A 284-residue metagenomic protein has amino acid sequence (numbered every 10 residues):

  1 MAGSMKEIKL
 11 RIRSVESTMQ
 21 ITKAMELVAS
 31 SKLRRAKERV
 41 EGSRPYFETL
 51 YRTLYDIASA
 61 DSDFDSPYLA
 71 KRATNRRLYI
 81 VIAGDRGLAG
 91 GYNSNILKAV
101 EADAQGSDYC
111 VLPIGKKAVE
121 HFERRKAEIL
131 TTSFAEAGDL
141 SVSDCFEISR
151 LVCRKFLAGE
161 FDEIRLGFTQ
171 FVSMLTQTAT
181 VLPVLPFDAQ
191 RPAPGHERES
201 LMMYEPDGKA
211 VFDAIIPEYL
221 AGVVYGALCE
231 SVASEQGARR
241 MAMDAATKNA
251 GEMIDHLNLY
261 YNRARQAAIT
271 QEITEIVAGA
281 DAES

Functional and structural regions predicted by a protein language model:
M1-S284: C-terminal beta-strand-loop-alpha-helix "lid" module of Rossmann-like NAD(P)-dependent dehydrogenases
